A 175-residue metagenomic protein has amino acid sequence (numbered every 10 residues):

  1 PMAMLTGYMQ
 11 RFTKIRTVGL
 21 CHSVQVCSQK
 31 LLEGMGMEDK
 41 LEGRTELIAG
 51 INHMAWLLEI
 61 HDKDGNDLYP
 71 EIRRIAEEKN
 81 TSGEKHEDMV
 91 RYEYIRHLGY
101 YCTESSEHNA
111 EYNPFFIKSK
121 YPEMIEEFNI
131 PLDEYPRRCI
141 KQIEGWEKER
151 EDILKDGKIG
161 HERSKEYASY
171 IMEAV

Functional and structural regions predicted by a protein language model:
P1-I15: Rossmann-fold NAD(P)-binding glycine/threonine-rich loop
M2-A3, L20-S23, I51: An acidic- and aromatic-residue-enriched active-site/binding cleft used to recognize and process polar
M2-L5, C27, A55: Flexible loop/turn segments at secondary-structure boundaries
T13-T17, M37-K40: Structural alpha-beta junctions
K14-L31: Acidic, His- and aromatic-enriched active-site or binding-groove loops in soluble protein domains that engage sugars
L32-V175: Long, compositionally biased stretches enriched for glycine and/or charged residues
